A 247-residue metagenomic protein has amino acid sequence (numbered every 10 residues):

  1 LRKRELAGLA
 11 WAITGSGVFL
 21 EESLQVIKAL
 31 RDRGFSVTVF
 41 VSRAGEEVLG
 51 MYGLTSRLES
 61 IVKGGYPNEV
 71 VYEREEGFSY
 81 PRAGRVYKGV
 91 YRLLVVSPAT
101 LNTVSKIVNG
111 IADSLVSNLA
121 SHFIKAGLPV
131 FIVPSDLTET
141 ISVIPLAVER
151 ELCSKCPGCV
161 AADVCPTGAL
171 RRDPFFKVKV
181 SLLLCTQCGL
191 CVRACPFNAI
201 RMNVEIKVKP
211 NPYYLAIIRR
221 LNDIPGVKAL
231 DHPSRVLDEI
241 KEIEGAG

Functional and structural regions predicted by a protein language model:
R2-A147, P166-Q187, V192-G247: A cross-family phosphate/adenosyl-ligand binding-site feature
E151-L152: Low-complexity, intrinsically disordered activation/interaction regions
K155-P157, Q187: Left-handed beta-helix
P157-V160, D173: A basic, amphipathic helix-loop patch mediating RNA/tRNA/ribosome contacts
